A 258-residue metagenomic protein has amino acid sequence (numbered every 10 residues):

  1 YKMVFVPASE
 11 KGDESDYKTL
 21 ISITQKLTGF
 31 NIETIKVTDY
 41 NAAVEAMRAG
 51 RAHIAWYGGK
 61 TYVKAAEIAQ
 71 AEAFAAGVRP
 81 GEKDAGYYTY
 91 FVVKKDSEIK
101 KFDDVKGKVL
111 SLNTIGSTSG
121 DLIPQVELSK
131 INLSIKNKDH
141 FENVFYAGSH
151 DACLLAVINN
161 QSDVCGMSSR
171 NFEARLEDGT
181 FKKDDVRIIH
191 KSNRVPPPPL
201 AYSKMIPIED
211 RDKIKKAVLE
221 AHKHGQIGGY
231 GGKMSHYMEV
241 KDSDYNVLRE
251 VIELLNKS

Functional and structural regions predicted by a protein language model:
K2-V6, A75, P80-Y90, T180-V218 (+2 more regions): Periplasmic-binding protein-like
M3-Q25, V37, K60, D84-L154 (+1 more regions): Bilobed "Venus flytrap"/periplasmic-binding protein-like clamshell domains and structurally analogous long
A8, Y57-T61, R79, K94-S97 (+4 more regions): Solvent-exposed coil/turn segments that connect beta secondary-structure elements in extracytoplasmic/periplasmic
T19, I23-G58: N-terminal, post-signal-peptide region of Sec/Tat-exported proteins
N31, V109-E127, K216-S258: Ligand-binding clefts/hinges and TM-proximal coupling segments of bilobed small-molecule sensing domains
E33-I35, V144-F145, R187-I189: General small-molecule cofactor/ligand-binding pocket signal
N41-A55, I68, Y87, D103-D104 (+1 more regions): Short helices/loops that flank or line small-molecule/ion binding pockets
W56-A69, P124-K130, A156-N159, D163-D184: A ligand-binding cleft/hinge motif common to bilobed small-molecule-binding domains
